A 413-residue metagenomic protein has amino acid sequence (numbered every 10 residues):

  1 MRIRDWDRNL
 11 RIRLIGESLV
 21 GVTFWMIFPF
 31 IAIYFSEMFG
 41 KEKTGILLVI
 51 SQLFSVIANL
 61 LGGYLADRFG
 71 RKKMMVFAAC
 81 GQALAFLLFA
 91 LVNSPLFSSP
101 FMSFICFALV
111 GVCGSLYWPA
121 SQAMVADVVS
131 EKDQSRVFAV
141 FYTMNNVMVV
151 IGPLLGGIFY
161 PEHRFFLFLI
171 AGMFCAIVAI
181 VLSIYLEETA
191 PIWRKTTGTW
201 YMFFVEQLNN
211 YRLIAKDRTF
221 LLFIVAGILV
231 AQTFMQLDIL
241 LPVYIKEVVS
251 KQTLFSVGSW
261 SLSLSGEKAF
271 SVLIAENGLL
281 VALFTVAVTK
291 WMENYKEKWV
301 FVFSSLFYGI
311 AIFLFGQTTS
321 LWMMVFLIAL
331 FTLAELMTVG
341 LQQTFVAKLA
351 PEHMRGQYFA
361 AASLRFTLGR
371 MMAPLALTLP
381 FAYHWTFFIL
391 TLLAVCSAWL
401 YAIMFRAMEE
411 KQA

Functional and structural regions predicted by a protein language model:
M1-D7, T189-I224: Juxtamembrane intracellular "pre-TM" segments in multi-pass secondary transporters
R2-L53, L221-L222, A226, V230-S256: Helix-loop boundary and gating motifs at the non-cytosolic
S18, S99-L116, M323-M337: Hydrophobic core of transmembrane alpha-helices in multi-pass small-molecule transporters, especially MFS/SLC-type
I57-S94: Conserved MFS/SLC helix-loop-helix module at the cytosolic interface between two early adjacent transmembrane helices
N59-R71, L283-E297: Helix-to-loop junctions at the C-terminal end of transmembrane segments in multipass secondary transporters
C80-F97, F307-T319: C-terminal ends and interior cores of transmembrane alpha-helices in multi-pass membrane transporters/permeases
A108-N145: Cytoplasmic helix-loop-helix junction between adjacent transmembrane helices in 12-TM secondary transporters
A179-G198, I403-A413: Helix-loop junctions on the cytosolic side of multi-pass membrane transporters, especially the intracellular loop
